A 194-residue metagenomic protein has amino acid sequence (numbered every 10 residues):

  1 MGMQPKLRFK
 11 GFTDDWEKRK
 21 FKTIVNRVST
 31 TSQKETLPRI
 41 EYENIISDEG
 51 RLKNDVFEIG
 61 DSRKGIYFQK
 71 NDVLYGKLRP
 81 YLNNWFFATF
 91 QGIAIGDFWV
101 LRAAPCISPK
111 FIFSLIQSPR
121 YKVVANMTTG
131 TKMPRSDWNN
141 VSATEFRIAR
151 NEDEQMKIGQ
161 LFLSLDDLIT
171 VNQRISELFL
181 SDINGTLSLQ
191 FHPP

Functional and structural regions predicted by a protein language model:
M1-P194: Feature detects amphipathic, helix-rich regulatory segments
